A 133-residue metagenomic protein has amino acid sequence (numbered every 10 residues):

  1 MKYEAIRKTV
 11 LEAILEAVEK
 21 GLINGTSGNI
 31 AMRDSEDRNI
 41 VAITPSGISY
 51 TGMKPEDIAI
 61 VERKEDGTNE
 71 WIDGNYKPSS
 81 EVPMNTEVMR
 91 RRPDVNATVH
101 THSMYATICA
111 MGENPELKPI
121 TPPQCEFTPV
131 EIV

Functional and structural regions predicted by a protein language model:
M1-V133: Glycine-rich flexible loops
